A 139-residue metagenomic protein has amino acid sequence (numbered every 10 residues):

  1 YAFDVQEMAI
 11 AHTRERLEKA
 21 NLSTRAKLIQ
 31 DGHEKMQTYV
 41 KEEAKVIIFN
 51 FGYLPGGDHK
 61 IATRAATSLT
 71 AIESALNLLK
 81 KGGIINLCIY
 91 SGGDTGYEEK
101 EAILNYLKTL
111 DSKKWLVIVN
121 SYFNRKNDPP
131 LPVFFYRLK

Functional and structural regions predicted by a protein language model:
Y1-D4: Conserved SAM-binding motif I beta-strand of class I
A11-E42: S-adenosyl-L-methionine
L22, L79-K81: Helix-to-beta-strand junctions that scaffold the AdoMet/dcAdoMet cofactor pocket in Class I SAM-dependent enzymes
K27, G82-I84: Short glycine-centered segments of the SAM/dcSAM-binding site in methyltransferase folds
I48-A71: Mobile active-site "lid"/loop adjacent to the S-adenosyl-L-methionine
G57-I61, N86-N105: Conserved class I S-adenosyl-L-methionine
G96-K139: Class I S-adenosyl-L-methionine
